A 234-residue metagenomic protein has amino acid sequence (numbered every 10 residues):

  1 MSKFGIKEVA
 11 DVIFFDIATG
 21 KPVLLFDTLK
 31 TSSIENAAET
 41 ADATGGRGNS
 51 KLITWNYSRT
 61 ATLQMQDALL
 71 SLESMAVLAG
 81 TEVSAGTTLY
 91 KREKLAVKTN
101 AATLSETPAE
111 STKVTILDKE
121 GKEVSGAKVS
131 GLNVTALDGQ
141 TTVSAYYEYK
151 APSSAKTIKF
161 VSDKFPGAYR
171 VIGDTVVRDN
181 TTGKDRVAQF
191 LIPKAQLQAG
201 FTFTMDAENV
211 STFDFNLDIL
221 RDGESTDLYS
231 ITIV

Functional and structural regions predicted by a protein language model:
M1-L78, K122, K194-F213: Solvent-exposed edge beta-strands and adjacent loop segments that serve as assembly or binding interfaces
D16, D67-S71, Y149-A151, T175-D179 (+2 more regions): Beta-strand elements of well-folded, non-transmembrane domains
S50, G131-V134, K156: Low-complexity, intrinsically disordered segments exposed to solvent
I53-Y57, V97, S105-T107, A136: Short, charge-rich binding segments
T60, S130-T141, V187-V234: Mixed-charge, glycine-accented linear interaction segment located at domain edges/termini
T62-Q66, S144, R170-I172, D214-D218: Beta-strand secondary-structure signal
S71-K128, E148-Y169, G173-R186: Extended beta-strand solenoid/passenger and fiber regions
T141-E148: Generic detector of short, aliphatic-rich beta-strand segments that form the cores of beta-sheets in diverse domain
